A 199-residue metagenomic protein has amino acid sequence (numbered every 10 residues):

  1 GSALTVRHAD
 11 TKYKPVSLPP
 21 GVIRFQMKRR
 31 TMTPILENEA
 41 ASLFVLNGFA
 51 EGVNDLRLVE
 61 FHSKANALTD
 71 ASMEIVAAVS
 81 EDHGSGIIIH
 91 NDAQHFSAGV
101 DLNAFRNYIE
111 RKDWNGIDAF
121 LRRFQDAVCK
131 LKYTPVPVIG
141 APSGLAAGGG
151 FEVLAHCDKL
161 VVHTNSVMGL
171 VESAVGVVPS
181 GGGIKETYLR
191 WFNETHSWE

Functional and structural regions predicted by a protein language model:
G1-K12, H90-H95, G140-F151, D158-K159: A glycine-rich phosphate-binding loop feature that marks nucleotide/adenosyl-phosphate handling sites
G1-V53: NAD(P)-dependent Rossmann-like dehydrogenase/reductase catalytic/cofactor-binding core
F49-D55, E194-W198: Intrinsically disordered, low-complexity coil segments
L56-F61, M73-N115, R122-A141, H163-V167: A structural preference for short, pocket-lining loop segments at secondary-structure junctions
I117, Q125, C129-E199: Conserved catalytic cores of soluble enzyme domains, especially glycine-rich substrate-binding beta-alpha loops
